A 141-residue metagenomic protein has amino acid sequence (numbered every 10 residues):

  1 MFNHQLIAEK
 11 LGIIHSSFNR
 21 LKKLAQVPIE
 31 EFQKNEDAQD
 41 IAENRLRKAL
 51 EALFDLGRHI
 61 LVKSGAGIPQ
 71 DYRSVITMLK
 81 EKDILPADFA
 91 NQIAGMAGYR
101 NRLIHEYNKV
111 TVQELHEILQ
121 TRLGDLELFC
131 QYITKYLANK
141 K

Functional and structural regions predicted by a protein language model:
M1-K141: Solvent-exposed interaction patches of small proteins and small membrane subunits
